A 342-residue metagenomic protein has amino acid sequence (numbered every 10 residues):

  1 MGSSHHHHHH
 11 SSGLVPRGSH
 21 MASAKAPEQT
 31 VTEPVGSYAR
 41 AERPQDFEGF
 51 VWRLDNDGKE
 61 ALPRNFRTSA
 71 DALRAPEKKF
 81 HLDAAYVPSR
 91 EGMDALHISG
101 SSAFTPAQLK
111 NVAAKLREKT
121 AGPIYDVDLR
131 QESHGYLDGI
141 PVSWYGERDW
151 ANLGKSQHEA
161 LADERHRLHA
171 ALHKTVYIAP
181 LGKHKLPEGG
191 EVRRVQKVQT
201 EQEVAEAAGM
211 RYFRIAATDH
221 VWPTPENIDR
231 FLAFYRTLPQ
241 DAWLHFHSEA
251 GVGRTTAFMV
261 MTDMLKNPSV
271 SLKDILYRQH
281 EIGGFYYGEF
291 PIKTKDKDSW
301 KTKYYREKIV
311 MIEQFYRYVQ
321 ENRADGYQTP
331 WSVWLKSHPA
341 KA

Functional and structural regions predicted by a protein language model:
G2-H5, G13-H245, A257-A342: Cys-dependent protein tyrosine phosphatase-like superfamily
G251: Conserved G/P- and acidic residue-centered "switch" motifs that form tight phosphate/ATP-binding loops in soluble
R254: Conserved lysine of the Walker
